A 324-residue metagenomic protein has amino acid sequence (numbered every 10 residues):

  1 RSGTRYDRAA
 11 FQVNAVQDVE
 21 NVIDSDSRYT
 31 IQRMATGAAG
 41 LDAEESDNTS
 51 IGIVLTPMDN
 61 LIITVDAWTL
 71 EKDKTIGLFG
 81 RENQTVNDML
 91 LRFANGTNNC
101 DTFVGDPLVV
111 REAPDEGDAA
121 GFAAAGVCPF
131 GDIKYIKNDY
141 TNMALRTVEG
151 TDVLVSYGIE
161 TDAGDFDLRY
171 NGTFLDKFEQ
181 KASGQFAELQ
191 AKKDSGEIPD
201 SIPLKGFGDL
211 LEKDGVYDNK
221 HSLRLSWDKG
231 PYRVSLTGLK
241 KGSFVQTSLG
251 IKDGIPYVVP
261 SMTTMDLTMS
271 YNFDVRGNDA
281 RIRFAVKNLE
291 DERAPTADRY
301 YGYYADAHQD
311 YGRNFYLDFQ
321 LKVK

Functional and structural regions predicted by a protein language model:
R1-E44, T69-C128, K287-G302, D306-A307: Surface-exposed extracellular loop regions of Gram-negative outer-membrane beta-barrel proteins, predominantly
R1-S2, D59-I63, A163-F166, P231-S235 (+1 more regions): Repeated loop/turn-to-beta-strand initiation elements of outer-membrane beta-barrel proteins
S2, A43-T49, D59, A67-D73 (+9 more regions): Transmembrane beta-barrel architecture of outer-membrane proteins
S2-T64, I136-T151, G158-T161, D214-N219 (+1 more regions): Outer-membrane beta-barrel signature, preferentially recognizing the C-terminal barrel domain of Gram-negative
I51-I53, V65, V155, L168-Y170 (+5 more regions): Membrane-embedded beta-strand positions of outer-membrane beta-barrel proteins
L55-P57, Y157-I159, W227-K229, G238 (+2 more regions): Residue-level signature of outer-membrane beta-barrel architecture
I62, E71-D73, D176-E179, T237-L249 (+1 more regions): C-terminal beta-signal and adjacent terminal beta-strands/loops of Gram-negative outer-membrane beta-barrel proteins
L168-D274, E290, R299: C-terminal beta-barrel architecture of Gram-negative outer-membrane proteins
